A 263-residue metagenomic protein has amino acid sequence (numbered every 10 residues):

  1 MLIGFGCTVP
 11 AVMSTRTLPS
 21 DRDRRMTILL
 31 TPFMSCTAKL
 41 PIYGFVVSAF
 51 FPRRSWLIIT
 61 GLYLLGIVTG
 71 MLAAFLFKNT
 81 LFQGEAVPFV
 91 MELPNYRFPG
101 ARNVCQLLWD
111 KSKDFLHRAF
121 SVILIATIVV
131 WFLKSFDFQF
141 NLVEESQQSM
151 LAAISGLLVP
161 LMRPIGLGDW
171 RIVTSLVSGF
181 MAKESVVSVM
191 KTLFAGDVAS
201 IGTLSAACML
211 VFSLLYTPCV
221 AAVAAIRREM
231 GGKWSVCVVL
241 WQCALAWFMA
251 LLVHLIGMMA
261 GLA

Functional and structural regions predicted by a protein language model:
M1-V9, Q83-L107, A153: Juxtamembrane inter-helical linkers in multi-pass membrane proteins
A11-M26, T127-C243, L252: Extended, low-charge hydrophobic alpha-helical regions
P19, F33, T37-T60, A221-G231 (+1 more regions): Transmembrane helix-loop junctions at the membrane interface of multipass transporters and ion channels
I28, V46-I67, G231-A244: Structural signal for the N-terminal portions of transmembrane helices and their immediately preceding loop/interface
V47-A49, L62-F77, I123-S135, M209-L214 (+1 more regions): Hydrophobic core segments of alpha-helical transmembrane domains in multi-pass membrane transport and ion-translocation
A74-P88, Q139-V143, M258-A263: Juxtamembrane/interface segments at transmembrane-helix termini
P99-S121, V159-M162: Membrane-water interface at loop-to-transmembrane-helix junctions
K113-I125, G168, I172-V173: Membrane-interface helix starts
